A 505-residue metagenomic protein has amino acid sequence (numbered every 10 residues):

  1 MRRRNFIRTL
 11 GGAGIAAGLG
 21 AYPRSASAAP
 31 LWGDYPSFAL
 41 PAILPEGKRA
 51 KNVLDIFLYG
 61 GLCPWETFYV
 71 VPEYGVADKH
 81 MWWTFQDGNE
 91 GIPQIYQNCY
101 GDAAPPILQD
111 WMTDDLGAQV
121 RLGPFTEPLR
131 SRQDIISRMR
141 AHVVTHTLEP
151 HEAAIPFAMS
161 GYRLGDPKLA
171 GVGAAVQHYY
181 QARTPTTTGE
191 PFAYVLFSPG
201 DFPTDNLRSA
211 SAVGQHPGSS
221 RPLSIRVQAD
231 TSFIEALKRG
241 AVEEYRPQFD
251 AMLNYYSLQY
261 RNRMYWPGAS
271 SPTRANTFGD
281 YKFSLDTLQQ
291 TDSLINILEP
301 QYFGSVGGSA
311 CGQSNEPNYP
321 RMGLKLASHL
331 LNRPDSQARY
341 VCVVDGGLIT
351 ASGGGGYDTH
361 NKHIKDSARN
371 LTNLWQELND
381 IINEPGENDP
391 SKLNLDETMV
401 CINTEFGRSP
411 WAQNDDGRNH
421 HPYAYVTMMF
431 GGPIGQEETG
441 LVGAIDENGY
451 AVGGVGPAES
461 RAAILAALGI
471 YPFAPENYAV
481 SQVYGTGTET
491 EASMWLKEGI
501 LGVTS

Functional and structural regions predicted by a protein language model:
R2-S505: Ligand-binding pockets and gating/stacking loops
